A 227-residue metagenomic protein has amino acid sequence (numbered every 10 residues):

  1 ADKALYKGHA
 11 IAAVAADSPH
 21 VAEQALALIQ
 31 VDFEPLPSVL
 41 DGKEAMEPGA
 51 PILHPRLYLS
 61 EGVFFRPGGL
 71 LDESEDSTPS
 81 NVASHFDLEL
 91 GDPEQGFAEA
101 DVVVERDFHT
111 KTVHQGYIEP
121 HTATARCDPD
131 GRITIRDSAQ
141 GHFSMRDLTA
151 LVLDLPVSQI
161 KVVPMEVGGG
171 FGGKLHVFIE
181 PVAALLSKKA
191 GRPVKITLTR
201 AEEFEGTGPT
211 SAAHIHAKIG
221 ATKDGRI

Functional and structural regions predicted by a protein language model:
A1-I227: Structural alpha/beta core scaffold segments of enzyme domains
